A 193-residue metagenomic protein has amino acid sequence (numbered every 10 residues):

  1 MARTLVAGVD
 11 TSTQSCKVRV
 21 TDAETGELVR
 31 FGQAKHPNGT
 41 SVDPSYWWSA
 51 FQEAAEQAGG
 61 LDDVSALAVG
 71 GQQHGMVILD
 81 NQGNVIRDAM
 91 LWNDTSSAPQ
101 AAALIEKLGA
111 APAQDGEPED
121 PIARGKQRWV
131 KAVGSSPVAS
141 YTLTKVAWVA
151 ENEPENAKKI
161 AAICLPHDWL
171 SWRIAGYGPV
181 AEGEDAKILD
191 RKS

Functional and structural regions predicted by a protein language model:
M1-D88, P99, K159: N-terminal glycine/serine-rich phosphate-binding loop of ATP-dependent small-molecule kinases, especially carbohydrate
T11-T13, Q114-E117, W129-K192: Gly/Ser/Thr-rich active-site cleft segment
E24, A55, G59-D62, I105-P112 (+2 more regions): Structural signal for hydrophobic packing residues in well-ordered secondary-structure cores of soluble enzyme domains
P44-W48, Q52, W92, R128 (+2 more regions): Tryptophan-centric aromatic hotspots in well-structured domains and transmembrane helices
A50-E53, P99-A103, W148, W169: Generic beta-strand or strand-like secondary-structure segments
E56-L143: Active-site phosphate-binding/coordination module
